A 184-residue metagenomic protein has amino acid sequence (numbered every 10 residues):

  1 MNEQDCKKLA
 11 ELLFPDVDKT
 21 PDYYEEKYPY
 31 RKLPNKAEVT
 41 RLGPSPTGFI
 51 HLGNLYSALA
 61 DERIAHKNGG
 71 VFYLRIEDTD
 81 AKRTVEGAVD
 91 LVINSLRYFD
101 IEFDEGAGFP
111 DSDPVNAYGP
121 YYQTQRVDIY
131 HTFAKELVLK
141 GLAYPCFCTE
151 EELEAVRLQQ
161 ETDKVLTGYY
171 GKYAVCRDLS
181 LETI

Functional and structural regions predicted by a protein language model:
M1-E3, T183-I184: Short intrinsically disordered, low-complexity coil segments enriched in acidic
N2-T162: N-terminal Rossmann-like or analogous alpha/beta NTP/dinucleotide-binding catalytic cores that position adenine
C146-I184: Extended Lys/Arg-rich, glycine-bearing segments that form polyanion-binding/interaction patches within enzyme domains
